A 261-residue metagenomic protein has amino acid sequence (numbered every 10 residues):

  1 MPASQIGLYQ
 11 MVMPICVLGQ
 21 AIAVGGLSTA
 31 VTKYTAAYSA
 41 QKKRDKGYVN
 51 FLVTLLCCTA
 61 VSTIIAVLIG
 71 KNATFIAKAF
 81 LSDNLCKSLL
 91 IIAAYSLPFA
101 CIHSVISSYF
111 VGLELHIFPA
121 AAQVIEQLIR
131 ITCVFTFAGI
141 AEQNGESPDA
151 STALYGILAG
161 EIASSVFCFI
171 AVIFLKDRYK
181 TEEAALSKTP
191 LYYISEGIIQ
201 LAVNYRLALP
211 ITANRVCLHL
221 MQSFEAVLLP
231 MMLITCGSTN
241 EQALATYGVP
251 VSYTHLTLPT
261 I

Functional and structural regions predicted by a protein language model:
M1-L18, K87, E146, A150-L154 (+3 more regions): Interfacial/gating helices of multi-pass transporter permease domains
Q10, R44-T59, L201, Y205 (+1 more regions): Interfacial transmembrane-helix starts/ends
G19-L56, V111-I117: Transmembrane-helix boundary and interhelical linker motifs in polytopic inner-membrane proteins
I64-N84: Short membrane-interface helical motifs at transmembrane helix boundaries in multi-pass membrane transporters
V67, S82-I106: Alpha-helical transmembrane segments of multi-pass membrane proteins
F99-A122: Membrane-interface junctions at transmembrane-helix termini in multi-pass inner-membrane proteins
A121-T136, N144-K180, N214, P250-V251: Hydrophobic alpha-helical transmembrane segments
T254-T260: Conserved small/polar residues in nucleotide/adenosyl-binding loops
